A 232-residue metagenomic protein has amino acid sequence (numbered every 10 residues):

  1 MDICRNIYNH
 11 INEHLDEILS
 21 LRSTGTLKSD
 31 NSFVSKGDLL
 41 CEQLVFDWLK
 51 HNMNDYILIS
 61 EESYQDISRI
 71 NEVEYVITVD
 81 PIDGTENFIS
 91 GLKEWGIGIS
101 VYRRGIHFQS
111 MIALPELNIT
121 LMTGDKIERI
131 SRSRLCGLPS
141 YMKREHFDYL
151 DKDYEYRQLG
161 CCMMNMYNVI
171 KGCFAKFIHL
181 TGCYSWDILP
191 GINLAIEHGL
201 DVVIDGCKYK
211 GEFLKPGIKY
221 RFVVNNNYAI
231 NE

Functional and structural regions predicted by a protein language model:
M1-I82: N-terminal subdomain of lithium-sensitive/metallo-dependent phosphomonoesterases centered on the IMPase/IPPase/PAP
I18, D38, L49, T85 (+3 more regions): Residue-level signal for inorganic ion chemistry
L39, E62, P81-G84, P115 (+2 more regions): Generic detector of well-ordered alpha-helical packing
N71-G124: DPxDG-like acidic metal-binding loop motif
D125-R129: Secretome/extracellular-domain signature
S131-E232: An extended, acidic
